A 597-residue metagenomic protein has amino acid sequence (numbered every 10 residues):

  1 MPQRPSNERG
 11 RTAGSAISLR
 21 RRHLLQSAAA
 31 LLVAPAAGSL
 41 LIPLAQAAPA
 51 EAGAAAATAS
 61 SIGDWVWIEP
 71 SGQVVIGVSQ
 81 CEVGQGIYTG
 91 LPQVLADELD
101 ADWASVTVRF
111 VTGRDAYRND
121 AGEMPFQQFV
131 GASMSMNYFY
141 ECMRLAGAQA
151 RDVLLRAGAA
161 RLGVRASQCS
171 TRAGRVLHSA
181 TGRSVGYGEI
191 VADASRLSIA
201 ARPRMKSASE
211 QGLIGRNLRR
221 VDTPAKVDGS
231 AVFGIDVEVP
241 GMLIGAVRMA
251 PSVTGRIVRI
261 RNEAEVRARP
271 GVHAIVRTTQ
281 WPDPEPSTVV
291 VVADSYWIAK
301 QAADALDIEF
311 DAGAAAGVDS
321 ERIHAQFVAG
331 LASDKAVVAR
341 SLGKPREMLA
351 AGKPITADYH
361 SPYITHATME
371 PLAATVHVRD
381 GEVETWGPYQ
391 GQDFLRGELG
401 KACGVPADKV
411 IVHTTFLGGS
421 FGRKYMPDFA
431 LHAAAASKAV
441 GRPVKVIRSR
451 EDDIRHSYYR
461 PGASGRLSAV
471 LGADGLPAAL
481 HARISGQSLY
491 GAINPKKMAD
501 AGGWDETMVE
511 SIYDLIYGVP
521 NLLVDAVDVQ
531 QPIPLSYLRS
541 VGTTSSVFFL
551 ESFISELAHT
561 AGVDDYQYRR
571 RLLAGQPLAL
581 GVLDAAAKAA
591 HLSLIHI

Functional and structural regions predicted by a protein language model:
M1-L19: N-terminal secretory signal peptides
A13-L19, G38-V74, R175: C-terminal segment of N-terminal export signals and the immediately downstream linker at the start of the mature
R20-L40: N-terminal export leaders
V74-R109, N137-V164, I244-R269, V289-I308 (+5 more regions): Alpha-helical support elements that line or immediately flank enzyme active sites and cofactor-binding pockets
D115-E141, A192-D236, K335-A374, G462-S552: Glycine-rich loop/linker segments at domain edges
Y140-R219, P270-G352, T356, F416 (+4 more regions): Molybdopterin (Moco) oxidoreductase catalytic core of the xanthine/aldehyde oxidoreductase family
P240, I595-I597: Conserved small/polar residues in nucleotide/adenosyl-binding loops
V444-G465: Structured beta-strand/loop patches that form or line metal/cofactor-binding pockets in enzymes
